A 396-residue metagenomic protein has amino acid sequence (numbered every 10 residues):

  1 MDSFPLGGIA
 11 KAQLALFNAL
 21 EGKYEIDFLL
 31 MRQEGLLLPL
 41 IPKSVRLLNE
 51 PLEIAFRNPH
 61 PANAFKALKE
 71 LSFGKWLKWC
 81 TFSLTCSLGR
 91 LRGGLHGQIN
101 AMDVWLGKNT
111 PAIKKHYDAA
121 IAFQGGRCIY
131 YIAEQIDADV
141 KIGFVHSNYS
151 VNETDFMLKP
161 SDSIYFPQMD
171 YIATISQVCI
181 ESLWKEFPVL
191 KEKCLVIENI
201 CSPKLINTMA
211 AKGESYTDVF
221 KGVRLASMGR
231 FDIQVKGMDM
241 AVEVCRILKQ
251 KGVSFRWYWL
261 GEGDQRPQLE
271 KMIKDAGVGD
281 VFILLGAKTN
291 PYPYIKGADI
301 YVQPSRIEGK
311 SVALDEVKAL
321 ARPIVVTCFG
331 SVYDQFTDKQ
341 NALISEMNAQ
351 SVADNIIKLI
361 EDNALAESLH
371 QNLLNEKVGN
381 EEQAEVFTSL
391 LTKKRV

Functional and structural regions predicted by a protein language model:
S3-L6, K23-G94: N-terminal strand-loop element at the rim of the active site of nucleotide-sugar-dependent glycosyltransferases
A10-A15, V223-I247, D264-E270: A conserved mid-protein helix/loop that constitutes part of the nucleotide-sugar donor-binding site
I142-H146, S150, P167-M209: Donor nucleotide-sugar binding/catalytic pocket of nucleotide-sugar-dependent glycosyltransferases
A287, R306: Aromatic "clamp/platform" in nucleotide-sugar-dependent glycosyltransferases that forms part of the donor/acceptor
E316, F329-K339, L343-I344: Short acidic/histidine- and often glycine-rich active-site loop of Leloir-type glycosyltransferases that engages
P323-V326: Short hydrophobic beta-strand element within catalytic cores of glycosyltransferases and related nucleotide-activated
D338-Q350, K358-N363: Conserved acidic donor-binding segment of nucleotide-sugar-dependent glycosyltransferases
S351, K358, L365-N380, V386-S389: A short, well-ordered alpha-helix in the C-terminal region of glycosyltransferases
